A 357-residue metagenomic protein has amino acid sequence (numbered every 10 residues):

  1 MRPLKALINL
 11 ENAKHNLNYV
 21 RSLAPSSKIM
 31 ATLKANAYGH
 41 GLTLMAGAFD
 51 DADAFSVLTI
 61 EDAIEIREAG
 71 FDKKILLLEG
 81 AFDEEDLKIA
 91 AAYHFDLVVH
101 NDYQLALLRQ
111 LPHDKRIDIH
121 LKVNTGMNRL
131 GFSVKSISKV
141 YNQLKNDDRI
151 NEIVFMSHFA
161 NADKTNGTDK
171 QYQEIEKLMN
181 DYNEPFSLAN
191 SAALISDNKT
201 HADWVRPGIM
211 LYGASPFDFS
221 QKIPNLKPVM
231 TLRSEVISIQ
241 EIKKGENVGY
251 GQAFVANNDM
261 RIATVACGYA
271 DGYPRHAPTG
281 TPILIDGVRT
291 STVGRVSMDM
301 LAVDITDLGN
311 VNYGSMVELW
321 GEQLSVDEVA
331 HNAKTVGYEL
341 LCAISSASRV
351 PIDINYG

Functional and structural regions predicted by a protein language model:
R2-L10, K14, D62, A81-E84 (+3 more regions): Active-site anion/phosphate-binding pocket segments in diverse small-molecule metabolic enzymes
L4-L7, N12-H15, S27-L178, Y182-S187 (+1 more regions): Active-site-proximal beta-alpha core segment in soluble small-molecule metabolic enzymes
Y19: Solvent-exposed, charged/polar functional surfaces in cytosolic regulatory/catalytic domains
